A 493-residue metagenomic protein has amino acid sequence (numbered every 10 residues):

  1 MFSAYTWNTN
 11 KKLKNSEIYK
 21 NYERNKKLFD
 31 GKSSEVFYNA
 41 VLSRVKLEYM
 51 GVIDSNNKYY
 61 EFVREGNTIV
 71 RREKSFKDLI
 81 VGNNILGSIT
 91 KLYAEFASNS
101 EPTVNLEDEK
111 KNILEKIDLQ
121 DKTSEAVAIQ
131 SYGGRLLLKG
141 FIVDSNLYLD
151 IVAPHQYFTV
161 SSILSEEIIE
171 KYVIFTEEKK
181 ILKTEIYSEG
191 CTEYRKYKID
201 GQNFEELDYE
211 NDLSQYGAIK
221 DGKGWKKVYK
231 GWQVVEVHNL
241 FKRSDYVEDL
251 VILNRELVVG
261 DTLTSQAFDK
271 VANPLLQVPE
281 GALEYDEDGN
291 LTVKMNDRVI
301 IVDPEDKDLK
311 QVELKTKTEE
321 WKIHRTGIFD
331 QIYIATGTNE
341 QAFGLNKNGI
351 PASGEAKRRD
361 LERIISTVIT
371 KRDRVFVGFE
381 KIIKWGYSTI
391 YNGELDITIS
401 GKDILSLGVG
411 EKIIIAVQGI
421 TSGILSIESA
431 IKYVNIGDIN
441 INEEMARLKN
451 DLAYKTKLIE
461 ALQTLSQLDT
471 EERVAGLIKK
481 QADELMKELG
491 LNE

Functional and structural regions predicted by a protein language model:
M1, L13, I18-Y22, F29 (+21 more regions): Extended hydrophobic/Leu-rich segments
M1-L149, K487-E493: Extended, helix-rich architectural segments
F2-W7, K12, E287-L314, W321-T336 (+1 more regions): C-terminal anchoring/interaction modules
F29, E48, V52, F96 (+10 more regions): Short secondary-structure junctions and interdomain/linker hinges
I69-R71, F204, W225, L309: Tryptophan-centered short beta-strand motifs
N105-E109, E115-T123, D249, E320-H324 (+2 more regions): Short amphipathic alpha-helical segments
S124-Y132, L137-L240: Extended, regular secondary-structure scaffolds
L213-A356: Extended, charged amphipathic alpha-helical segments
